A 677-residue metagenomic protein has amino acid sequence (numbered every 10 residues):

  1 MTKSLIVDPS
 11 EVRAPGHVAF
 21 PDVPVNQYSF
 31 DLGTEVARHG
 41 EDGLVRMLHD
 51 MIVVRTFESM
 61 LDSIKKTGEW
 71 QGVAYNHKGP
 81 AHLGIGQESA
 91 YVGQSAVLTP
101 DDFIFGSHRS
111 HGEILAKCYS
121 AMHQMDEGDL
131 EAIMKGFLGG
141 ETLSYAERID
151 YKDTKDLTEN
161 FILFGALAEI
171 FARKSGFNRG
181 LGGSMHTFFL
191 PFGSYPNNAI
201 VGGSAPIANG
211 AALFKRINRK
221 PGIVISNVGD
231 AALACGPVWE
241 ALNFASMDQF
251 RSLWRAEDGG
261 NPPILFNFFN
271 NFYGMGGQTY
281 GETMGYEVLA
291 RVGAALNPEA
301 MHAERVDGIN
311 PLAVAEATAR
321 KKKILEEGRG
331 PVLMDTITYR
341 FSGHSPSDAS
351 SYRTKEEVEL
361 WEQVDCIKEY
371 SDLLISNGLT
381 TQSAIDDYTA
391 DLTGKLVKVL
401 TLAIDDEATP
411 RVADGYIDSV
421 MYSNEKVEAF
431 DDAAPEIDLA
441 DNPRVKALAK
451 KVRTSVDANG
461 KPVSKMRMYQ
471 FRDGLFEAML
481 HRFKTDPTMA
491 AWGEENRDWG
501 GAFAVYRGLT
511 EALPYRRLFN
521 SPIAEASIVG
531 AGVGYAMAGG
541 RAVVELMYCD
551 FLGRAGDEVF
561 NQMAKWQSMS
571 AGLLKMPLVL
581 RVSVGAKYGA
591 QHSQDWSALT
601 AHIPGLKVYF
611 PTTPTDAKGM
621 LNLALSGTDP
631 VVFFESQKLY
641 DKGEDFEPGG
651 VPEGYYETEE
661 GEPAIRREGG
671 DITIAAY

Functional and structural regions predicted by a protein language model:
M1-A90, E131-A132, T336, F341-L513 (+1 more regions): Conserved acidic/glycine
D42-L48, H77-K78, T99-F103, I162 (+16 more regions): Short coil/turn connectors at secondary-structure junctions
L61, A172-F188, N218-R219, A290-R291 (+2 more regions): Acidic-glycine-rich active-site phosphate/pyrophosphate-binding loop
G72-I264, G274-A300, K587-H592: Cofactor-binding active-site loop characterized by glycine-rich and histidine/acidic residues
A74-Q87, S107-R109, T187-I207, A232 (+5 more regions): Active-site nucleophile and cofactor-binding loops and adjacent substrate-binding regions of central metabolic enzymes
S110, R173-F177, G281-L289, T338-R340 (+5 more regions): Short glycine-enriched loops at secondary-structure junctions
H186-T187, A408-A458, P604-Y609, T615-V651: Helix-enriched interaction subdomains in cytosolic or periplasmic regions, typified by TIR/SEFIR signaling/NADase cores
L190-T401, D405, A601-Y677: Glycine-rich ThDP/TPP pyrophosphate-binding loop and its adjacent helix/strand module within ThDP-dependent enzymes
